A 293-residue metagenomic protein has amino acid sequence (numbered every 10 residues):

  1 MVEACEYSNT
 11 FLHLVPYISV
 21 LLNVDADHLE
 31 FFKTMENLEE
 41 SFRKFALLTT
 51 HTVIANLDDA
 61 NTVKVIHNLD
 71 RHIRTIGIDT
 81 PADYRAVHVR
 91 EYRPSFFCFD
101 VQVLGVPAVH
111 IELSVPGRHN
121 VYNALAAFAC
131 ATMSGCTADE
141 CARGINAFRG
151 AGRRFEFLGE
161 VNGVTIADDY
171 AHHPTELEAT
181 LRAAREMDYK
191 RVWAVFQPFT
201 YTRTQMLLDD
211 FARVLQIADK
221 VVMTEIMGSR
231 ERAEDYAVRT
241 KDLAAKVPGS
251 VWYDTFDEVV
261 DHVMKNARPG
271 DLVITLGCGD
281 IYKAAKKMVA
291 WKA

Functional and structural regions predicted by a protein language model:
M1-L21: Conserved nucleotide-sensing/catalytic segment adjacent to the nucleotide-binding pocket in NTP-handling enzymes
V2-A4, L38, A86, F155 (+2 more regions): Generic structural signal for conserved hydrophobic packing positions in ordered secondary structure
E3, N23, N56, V195-Q197 (+1 more regions): Short beta-strand segments
A4-S8, D59-A60, D257, G279-D280: Short beta->alpha connector loops
Y7-F11, V87, R153-R154, D210-F211: Short beta-strand/turn micro-motifs at beta-sheet edges
N9-T10, H28, T62, S229-R230 (+1 more regions): Short glycine-rich, flexible loops that bind phosphorylated cofactors or substrates
I18-I166, Y189, K241-A244: Acidic, Mg2+-coordinating active-site environments of NTP-dependent enzymes
L69-H72, V106, P116-H119, L125-A293: ATP-dependent carboxylate-amine ligase
